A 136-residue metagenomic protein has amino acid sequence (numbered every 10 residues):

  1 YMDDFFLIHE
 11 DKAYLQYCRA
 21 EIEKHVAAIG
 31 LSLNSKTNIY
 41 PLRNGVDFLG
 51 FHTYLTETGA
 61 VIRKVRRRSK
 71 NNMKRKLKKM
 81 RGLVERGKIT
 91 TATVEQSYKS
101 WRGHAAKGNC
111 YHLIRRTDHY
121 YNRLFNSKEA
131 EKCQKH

Functional and structural regions predicted by a protein language model:
Y1-H136: Non-catalytic terminal/accessory segments
